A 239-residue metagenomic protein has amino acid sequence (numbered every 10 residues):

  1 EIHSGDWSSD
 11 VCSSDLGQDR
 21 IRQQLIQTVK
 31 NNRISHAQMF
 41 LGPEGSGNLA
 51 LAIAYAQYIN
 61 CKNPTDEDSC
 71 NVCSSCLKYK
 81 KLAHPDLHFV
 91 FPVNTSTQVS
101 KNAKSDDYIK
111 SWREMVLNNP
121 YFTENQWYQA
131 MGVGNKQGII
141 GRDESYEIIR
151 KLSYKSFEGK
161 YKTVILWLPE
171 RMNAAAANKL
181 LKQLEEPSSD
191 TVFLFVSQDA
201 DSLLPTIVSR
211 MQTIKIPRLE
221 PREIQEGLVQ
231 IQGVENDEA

Functional and structural regions predicted by a protein language model:
E1-V11: Single conserved hydrophobic/aromatic residue that forms the stacking wall/gate of nucleotide- or nucleobase-binding
S4-G5, P43, T65-D68, F195 (+2 more regions): Short, surface-exposed helix-loop/turn micro-motifs enriched in polar/charged residues
S14-A175: Clamp-loader machinery-focused feature within the broader ASCE/P-loop NTPase space
L16, F122-A239: Non-catalytic interfacial helical region
